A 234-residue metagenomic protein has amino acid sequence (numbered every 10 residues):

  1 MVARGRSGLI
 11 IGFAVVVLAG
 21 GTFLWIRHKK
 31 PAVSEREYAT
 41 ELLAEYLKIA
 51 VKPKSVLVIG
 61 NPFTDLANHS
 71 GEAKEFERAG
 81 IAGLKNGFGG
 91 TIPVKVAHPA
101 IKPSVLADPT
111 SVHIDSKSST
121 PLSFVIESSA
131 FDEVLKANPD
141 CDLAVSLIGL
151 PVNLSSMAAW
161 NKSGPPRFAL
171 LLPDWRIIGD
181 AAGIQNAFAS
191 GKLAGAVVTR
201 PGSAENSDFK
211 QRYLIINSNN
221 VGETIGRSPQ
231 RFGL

Functional and structural regions predicted by a protein language model:
V2-L234: A residue-level marker of the well-folded mature domains of exported/periplasmic proteins
